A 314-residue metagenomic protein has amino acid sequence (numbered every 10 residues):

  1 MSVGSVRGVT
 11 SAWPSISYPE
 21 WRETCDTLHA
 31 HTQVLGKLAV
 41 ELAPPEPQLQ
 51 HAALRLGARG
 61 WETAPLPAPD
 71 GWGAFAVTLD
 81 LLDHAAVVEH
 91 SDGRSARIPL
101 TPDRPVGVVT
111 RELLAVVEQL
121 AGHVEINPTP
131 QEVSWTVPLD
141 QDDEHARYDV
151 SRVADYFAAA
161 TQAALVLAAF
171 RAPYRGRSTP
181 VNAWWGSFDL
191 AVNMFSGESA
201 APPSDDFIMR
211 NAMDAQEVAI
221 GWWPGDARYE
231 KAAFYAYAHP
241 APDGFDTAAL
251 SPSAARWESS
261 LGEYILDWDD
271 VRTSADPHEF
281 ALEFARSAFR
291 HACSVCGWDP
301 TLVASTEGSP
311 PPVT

Functional and structural regions predicted by a protein language model:
S2-V3, D26, W257-T314: TerminUS-proximal long segments
V3-A74: N-terminal ordered "arm"
L54, F75-L81, F207-N211, A215-A227 (+1 more regions): Broad, structure-driven detector of short, well-ordered beta-strand segments within folded domains
L56-W135: Long, hydrophobic/aromatic-enriched structural stretches that serve as scaffold segments
P65-P67, F245-S251, D276-F280: Short conserved micro-motifs at the rims of enzyme active sites and ligand-binding pockets
P69-T78, V108, P224, R256-S260 (+1 more regions): Ser/Thr/Asn(+Pro)-rich, low-complexity disordered segments
Q141-P224: Aromatic/basic-lined ligand-recognition segments that form π-stacking hydrophobic pockets flanked by Lys/Arg to engage
A215-D267: Low-complexity, glycine/alanine/valine/leucine- and proline-rich hydrophobic stretches
